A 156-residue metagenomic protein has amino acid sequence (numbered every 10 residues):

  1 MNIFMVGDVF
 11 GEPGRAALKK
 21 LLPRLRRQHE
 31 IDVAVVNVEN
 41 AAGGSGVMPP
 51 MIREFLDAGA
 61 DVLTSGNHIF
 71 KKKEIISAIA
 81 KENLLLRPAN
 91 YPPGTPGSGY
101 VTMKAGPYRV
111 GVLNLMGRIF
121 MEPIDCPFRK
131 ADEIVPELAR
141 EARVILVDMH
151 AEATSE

Functional and structural regions predicted by a protein language model:
M1-E156: Acidic, metal/ion-coordinating pockets
